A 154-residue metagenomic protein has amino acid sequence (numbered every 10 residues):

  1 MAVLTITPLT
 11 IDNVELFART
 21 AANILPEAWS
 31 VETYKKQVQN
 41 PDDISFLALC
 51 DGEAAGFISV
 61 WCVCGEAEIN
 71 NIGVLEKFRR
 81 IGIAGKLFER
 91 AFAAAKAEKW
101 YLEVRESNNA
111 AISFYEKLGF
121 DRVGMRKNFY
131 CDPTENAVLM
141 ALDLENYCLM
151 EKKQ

Functional and structural regions predicted by a protein language model:
A2-I6: Extreme N-terminal starter segment of soluble prokaryotic enzymes
P8-K77, F88-R90, A94, D143-K153: Acetyl-CoA-dependent GNAT
F57, V123-M125: Residue-level detector of high-confidence beta-strand sites
L75-I81, E106-S107: Active-site acidic-Proline motif in GNAT/NAT acetyltransferases
F88, A94-E106: Conserved GNAT acetyl-CoA-binding A-motif
A95, K117-L118: Structural motif
Y101, R105-N109, L118, N128-Q154: C-terminal "cap" of GNAT-fold acetyltransferases
